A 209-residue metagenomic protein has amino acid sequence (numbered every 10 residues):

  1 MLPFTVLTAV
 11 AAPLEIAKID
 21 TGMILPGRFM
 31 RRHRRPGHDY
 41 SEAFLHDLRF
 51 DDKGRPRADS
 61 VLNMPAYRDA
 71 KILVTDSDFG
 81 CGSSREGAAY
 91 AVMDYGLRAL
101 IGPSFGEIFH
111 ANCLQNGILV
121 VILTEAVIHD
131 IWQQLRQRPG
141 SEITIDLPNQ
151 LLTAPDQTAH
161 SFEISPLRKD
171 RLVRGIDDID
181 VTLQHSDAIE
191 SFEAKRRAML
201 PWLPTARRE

Functional and structural regions predicted by a protein language model:
M1-E209: Cytosolic catalytic domains that perform sulfur/thiol-centered chemistry
